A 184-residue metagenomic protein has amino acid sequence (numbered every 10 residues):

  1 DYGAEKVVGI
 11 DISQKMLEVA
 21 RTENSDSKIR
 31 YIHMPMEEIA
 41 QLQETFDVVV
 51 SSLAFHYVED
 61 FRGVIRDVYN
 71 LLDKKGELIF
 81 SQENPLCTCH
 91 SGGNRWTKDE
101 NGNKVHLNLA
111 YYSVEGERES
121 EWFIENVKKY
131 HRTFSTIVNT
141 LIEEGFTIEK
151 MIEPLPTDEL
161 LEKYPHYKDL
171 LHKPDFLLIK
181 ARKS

Functional and structural regions predicted by a protein language model:
D1-I39: Class I SAM-dependent methyltransferase SAM/SAH-binding core
E37-V49: A short acidic, Gly/Pro-enriched loop at the edge of an enzyme's catalytic core that lines a small-molecule cofactor
D47-R62: A short SAM/SAH-binding and catalytic strip from SAM-dependent methyltransferases
R62-E77: A short glycine-rich, Lys/Arg-flanked "PGG" loop and its adjoining helix->strand segment in the class I
E77-G116: Conserved class I S-adenosyl-L-methionine
Q82, L86-S91, R95, E121-T136: Acceptor-substrate binding/catalytic loop of class I
E117, K128-I152: Short alpha-helix
E144-F146, Y164-S184: Core SAM-dependent methyltransferase catalytic element
